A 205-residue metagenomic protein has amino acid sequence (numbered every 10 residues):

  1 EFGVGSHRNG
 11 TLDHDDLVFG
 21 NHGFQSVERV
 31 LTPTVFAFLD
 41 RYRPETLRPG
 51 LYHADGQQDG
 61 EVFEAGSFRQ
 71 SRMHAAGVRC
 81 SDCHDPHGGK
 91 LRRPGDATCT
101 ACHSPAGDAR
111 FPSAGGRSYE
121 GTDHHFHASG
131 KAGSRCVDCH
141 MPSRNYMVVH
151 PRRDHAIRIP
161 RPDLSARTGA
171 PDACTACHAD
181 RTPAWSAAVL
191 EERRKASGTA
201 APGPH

Functional and structural regions predicted by a protein language model:
E1-H205: Primarily the internal scaffold of c-type cytochrome electron-transfer domains, especially repeated/multiheme c-type
